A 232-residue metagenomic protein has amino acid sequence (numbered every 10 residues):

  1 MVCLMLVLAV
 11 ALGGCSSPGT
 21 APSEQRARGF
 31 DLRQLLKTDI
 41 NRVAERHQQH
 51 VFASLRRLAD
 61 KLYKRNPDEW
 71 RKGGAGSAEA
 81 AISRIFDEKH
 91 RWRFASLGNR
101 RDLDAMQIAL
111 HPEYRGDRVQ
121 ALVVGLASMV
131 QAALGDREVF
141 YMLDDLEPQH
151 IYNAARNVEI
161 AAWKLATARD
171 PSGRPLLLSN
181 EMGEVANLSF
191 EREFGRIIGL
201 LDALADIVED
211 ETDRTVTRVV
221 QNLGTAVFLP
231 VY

Functional and structural regions predicted by a protein language model:
M1-C3: Bacterial N-terminal signal peptides that target proteins for export
V10-G14: C-terminal motif of bacterial Sec signal peptides marking the signal peptidase cleavage site
S16-G19, T215-R218, N222-Y232: Long, compositionally biased low-complexity regions that are usually intrinsically disordered and enriched
S16-V119: N-terminal Sec/ER secretory leader and immediately downstream segment of secreted/extracellular precursors
K72-A205, T215, V219, L223: Mature extracellular/secreted ectodomains of secretory-pathway proteins
A205-V208, T212, V231: Helix-turn/linker elements and helix-coil junctions of extended alpha-helical scaffolds
